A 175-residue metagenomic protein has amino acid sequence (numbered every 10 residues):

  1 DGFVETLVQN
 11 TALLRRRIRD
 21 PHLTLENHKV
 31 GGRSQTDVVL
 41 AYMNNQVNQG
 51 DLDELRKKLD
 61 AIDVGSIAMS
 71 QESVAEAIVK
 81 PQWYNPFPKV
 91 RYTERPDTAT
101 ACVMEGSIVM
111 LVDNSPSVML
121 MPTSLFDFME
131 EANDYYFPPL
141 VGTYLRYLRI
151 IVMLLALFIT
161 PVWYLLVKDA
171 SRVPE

Functional and structural regions predicted by a protein language model:
D1-E175: Cytosolic regulatory modules rich in charged/polar residues
